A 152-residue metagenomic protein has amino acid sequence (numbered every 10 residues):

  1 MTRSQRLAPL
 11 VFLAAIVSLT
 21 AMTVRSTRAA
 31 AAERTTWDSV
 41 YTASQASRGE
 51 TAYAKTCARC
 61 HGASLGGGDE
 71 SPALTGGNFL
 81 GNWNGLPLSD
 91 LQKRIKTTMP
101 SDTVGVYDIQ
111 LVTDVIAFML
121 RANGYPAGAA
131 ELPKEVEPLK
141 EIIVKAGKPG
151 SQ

Functional and structural regions predicted by a protein language model:
M1-R6: N-terminal secretory signal peptides that target proteins for export/translocation
L10-A21: Bacterial N-terminal signal peptides
T27-A52: Electrostatic cytochrome c docking/interface patches
R34, V104-Q152: Flexible coil segments in periplasmic/lumen-exposed cytochrome c-class electron-transfer proteins
R34-T35, E70-F79, P133-E137: Short linear capping/connector segments at secondary-structure termini
V40-A46, L65-P100: Gly/Gly-Pro-rich "capping" loops immediately C-terminal to redox-active cysteine motifs in periplasmic/lumenal
G49, Y53-S64, V115, M119: The canonical Cys-X-X-Cys-His
A63, T97-T98, R121-Y125: Generic structural signal for alpha-helix termini and adjacent loop/cap motifs
